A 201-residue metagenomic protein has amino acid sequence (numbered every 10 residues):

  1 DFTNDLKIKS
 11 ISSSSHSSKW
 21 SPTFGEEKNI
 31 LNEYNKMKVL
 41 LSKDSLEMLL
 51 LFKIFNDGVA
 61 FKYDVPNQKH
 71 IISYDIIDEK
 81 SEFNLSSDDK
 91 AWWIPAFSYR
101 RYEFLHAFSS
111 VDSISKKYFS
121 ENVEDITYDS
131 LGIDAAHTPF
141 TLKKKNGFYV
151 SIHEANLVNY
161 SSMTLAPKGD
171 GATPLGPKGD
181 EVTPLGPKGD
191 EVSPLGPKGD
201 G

Functional and structural regions predicted by a protein language model:
D1-G201: N-terminal accessory beta-strand-rich subdomains and adjacent acidic, glycine-rich linkers that precede catalytic cores
